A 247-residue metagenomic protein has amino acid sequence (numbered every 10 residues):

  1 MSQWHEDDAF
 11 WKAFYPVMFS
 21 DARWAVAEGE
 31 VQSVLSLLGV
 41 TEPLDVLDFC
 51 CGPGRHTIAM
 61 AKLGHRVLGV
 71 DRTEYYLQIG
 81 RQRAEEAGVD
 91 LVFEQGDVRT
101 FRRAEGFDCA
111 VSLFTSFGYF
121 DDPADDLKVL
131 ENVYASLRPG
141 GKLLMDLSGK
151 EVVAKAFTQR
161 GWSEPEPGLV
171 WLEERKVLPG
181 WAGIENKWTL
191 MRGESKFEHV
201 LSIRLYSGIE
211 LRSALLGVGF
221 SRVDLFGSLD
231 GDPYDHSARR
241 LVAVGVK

Functional and structural regions predicted by a protein language model:
M1-L44: Conserved class I S-adenosyl-L-methionine
C50-G54: Class I SAM-dependent methyltransferase "Motif I" SAM/SAH-binding loop
R55-T100: Class I SAM-dependent methyltransferase SAM/SAH-binding core
R102-C109: A short acidic, Gly/Pro-enriched loop at the edge of an enzyme's catalytic core that lines a small-molecule cofactor
L113-T115: Residues lining the SAM
L127-P139: A short glycine-rich, Lys/Arg-flanked "PGG" loop and its adjoining helix->strand segment in the class I
L144-A214: SAM-dependent methyltransferase
G208-K247: C-terminal lobe and adjacent flexible extensions of AdoMet/dcAdoMet transferase-like proteins
